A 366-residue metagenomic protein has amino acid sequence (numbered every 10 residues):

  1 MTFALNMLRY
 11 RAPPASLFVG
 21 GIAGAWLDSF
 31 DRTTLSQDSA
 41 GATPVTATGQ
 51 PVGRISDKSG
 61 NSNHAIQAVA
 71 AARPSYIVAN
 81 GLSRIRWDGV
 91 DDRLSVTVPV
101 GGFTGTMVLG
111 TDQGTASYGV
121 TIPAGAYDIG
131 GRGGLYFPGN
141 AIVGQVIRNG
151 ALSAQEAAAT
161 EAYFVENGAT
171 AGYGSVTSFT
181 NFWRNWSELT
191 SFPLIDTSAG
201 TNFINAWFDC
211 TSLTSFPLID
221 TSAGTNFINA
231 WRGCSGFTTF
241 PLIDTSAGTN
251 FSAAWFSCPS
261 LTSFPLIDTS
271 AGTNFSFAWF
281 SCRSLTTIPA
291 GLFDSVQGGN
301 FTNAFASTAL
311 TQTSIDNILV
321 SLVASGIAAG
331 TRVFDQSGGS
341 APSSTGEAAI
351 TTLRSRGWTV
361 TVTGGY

Functional and structural regions predicted by a protein language model:
T2-Q67, A141-G144, L152-G172: GGW-centered surface loops in extracellular recognition modules
F3, S16, A341-Y366: Extracellular/surface-exposed low-complexity segments
L8-T34, L82-L152, A169-A171: Extracellular glycan-associated modules
S29-Q37, G41, S59-S62, Q113-A116 (+6 more regions): Acidic glycine-/aspartate-rich tracts in secreted/extracellular proteins
V52-V100: Low-complexity, glycine/proline/serine-rich flexible segments
D92-S95, S117, A126, G131-A141 (+6 more regions): Repeated polar recognition positions within modular binding domains
P99-G102, T170-T177, S187-T201, T211-T225 (+6 more regions): Structural signature of tandem-repeat unit edges
F264, N303, R332-Q336: Conserved hydrophobic beta-strand positions in leucine-rich repeat
